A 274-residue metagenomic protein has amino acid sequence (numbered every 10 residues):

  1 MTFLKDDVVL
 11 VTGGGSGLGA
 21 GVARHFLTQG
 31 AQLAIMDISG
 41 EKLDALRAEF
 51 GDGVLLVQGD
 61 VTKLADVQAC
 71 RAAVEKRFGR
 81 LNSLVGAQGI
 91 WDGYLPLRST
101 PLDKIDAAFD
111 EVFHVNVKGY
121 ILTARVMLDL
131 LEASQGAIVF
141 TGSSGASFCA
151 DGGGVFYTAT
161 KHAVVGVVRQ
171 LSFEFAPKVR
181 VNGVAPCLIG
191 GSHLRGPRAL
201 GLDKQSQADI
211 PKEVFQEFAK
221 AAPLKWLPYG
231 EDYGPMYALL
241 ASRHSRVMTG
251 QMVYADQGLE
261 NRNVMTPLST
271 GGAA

Functional and structural regions predicted by a protein language model:
T2-A34: Canonical Rossmann dinucleotide-binding motif of NAD(H)/NADP(H)-dependent dehydrogenases/reductases, specifically
F3, L97, Y237-A238, T249-A274: Short C-terminal tail/terminal secondary-structure segment of NAD(P)H-dependent dehydrogenase/reductase domains
Q68, I90-D110, G152-G153, L268-G272: Conserved mid-core segment of classical short-chain dehydrogenase/reductases
A72, H114-G136, S172-P177, S242: Amphipathic alpha-helical dimer-interface segment in Rossmann-like NAD(P)H-dependent oxidoreductases
N82, L102-I121, V139, V164: Catalytic Tyr-X3-Lys loop
K104-A108, A137-A163, V168-A176, L188-G190 (+1 more regions): Catalytic loop of short-chain dehydrogenase/reductase
A176-R180, M248-G250: Short, small/polar-rich loop/turn modules that mediate ligand/substrate recognition or access, typified
D209-I210, A222-Y233, H244: A conserved structural motif in NAD(P)-dependent oxidoreductases
